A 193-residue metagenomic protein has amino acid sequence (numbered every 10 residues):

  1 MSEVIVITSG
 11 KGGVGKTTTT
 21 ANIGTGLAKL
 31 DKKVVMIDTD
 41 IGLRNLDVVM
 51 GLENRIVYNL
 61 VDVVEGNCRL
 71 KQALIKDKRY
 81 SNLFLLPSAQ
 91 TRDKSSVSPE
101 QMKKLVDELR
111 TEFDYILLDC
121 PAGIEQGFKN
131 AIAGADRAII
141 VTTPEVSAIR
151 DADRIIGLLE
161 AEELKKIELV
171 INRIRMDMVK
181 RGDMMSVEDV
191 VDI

Functional and structural regions predicted by a protein language model:
M1-E3, L30-K33, Y80-S81, E112-F113 (+2 more regions): Short coil/turn connectors at secondary-structure junctions
V4-R69, Y115: Walker A/P-loop NTP-binding active-site region of P-loop NTPases, recognizing the glycine-rich GxxxxGKT/S
I5, I37, F84-L86, I139 (+1 more regions): Hydrophobic/aromatic beta-strand patches that form the interior of the parallel beta-sheet core in alpha/beta enzyme
S9, D38, P87-Q90, C120 (+1 more regions): Flexible glycine-/small-residue-rich
K11, I41, Q90, E145 (+1 more regions): Short, glycine/serine-rich, charged loops/turns that create anion-binding and catalytic segments at active sites
V14-G15, D93-S96, D177-V179: A generic structural signal for short coil/turn motifs at secondary-structure boundaries
T39-T111: P-loop/Walker-type NTP enzyme "switch/lid" segment
E100, K104, E108-T111, Y115 (+1 more regions): Conserved catalytic-core segment of NTP-binding enzymes
